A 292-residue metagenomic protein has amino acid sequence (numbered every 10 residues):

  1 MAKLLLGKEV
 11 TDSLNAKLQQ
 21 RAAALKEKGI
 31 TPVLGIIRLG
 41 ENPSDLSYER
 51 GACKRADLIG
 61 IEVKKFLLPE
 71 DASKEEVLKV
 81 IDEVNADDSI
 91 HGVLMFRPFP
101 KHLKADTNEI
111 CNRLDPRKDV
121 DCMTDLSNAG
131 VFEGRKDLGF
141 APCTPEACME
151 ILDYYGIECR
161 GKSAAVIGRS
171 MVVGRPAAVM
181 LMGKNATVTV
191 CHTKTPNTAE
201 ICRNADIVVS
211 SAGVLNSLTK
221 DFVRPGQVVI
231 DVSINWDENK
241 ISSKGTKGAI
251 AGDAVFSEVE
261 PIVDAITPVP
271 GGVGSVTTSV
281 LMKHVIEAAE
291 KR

Functional and structural regions predicted by a protein language model:
M1-I30: Positively charged, low-complexity intrinsically disordered leader regions
T31-G40: Short beta-strand segments enriched in small/hydrophobic residues
L39-C53, K136-V232, K240, K247-E258: Glycine-rich phosphate/diphosphate-binding loop of Rossmann-like nucleotide-binding domains
A56-E70, V188-V190: Short beta-strand elements in bilobed, periplasmic/extracellular small-molecule ligand-binding domains
E76-D88: Short, well-structured alpha-helical segments in soluble
G92-R160: Anion-binding alpha/beta catalytic cores of soluble intermediary-metabolism enzymes, centered on
F96-H102, V214-N216, I234-D237, G272: Short glycine-rich anion-binding loops that position phosphate/pyrophosphate groups of nucleotides and phosphorylated
N108-D119, T124-F132, S233-R292: Rossmann-fold NAD(P)-binding glycine/threonine-rich loop
